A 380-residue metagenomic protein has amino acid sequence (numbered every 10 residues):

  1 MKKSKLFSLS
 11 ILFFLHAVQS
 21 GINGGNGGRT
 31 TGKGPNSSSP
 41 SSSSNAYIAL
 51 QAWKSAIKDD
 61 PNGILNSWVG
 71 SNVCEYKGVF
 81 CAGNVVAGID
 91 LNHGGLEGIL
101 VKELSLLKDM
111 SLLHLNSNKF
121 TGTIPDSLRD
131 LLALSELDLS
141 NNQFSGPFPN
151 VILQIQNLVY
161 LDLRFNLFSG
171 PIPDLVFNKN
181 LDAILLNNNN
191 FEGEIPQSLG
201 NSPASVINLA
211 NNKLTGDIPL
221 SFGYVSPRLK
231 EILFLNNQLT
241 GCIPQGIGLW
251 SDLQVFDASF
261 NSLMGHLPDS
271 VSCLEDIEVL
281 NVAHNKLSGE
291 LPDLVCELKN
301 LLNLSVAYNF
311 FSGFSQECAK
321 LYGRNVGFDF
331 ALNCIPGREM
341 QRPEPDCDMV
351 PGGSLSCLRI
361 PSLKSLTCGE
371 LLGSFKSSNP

Functional and structural regions predicted by a protein language model:
K2-K77, L321, D346-S378: Surface-exposed cap/linker segments adjacent to membranes
F80-S127: LRR N-terminal entry segment and analogous cap-like coil->beta motifs
A82-G83, S105-M110, R129-L134, L153-L158 (+9 more regions): Leucine-rich repeat
G94, L115-N118, L139-N142, L163-N166 (+7 more regions): Consensus "Asn ladder" position of solenoid repeat domains
L100-S105, I124-D126, S145-N150, S169-D174 (+6 more regions): The feature encodes a structural signal of leucine-rich repeats
N116-F165: Right-handed parallel beta-helix
V159-L163, P171-D174, L181-L186, N190 (+5 more regions): Extended amphipathic alpha-helical coiled-coil/heptad-repeat regions
L274, E278-S288, P292-P361: Leucine-rich repeat domain C-terminal region
